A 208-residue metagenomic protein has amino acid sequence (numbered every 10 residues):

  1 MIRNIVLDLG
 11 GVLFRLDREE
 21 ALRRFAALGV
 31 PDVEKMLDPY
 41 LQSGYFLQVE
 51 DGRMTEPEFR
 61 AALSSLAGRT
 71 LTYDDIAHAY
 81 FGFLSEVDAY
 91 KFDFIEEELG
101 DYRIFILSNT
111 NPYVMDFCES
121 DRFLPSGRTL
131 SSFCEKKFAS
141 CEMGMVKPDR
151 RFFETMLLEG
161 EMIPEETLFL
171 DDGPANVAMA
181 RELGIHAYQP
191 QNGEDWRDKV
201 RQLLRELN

Functional and structural regions predicted by a protein language model:
M1-R3, N111-P112, F117-N208: Asp-based, Mg2+/Mn2+-dependent phosphohydrolase catalytic module
I2-A89, G100, N111-M115, Q202: N-terminal helical cap/lid subdomain that shapes the substrate entry/recognition surface in HAD-like hydrolases
D8-G11, G52, I106, K137 (+1 more regions): Generic structural signal for small/hydrophobic residues in well-ordered secondary structure, especially within
Y90-D101, F133: Catalytic-core regions built around general acid/base machinery
F92-E96, I106, F153, V177: Short amphipathic alpha-helical segments and helix-helix/interface helices
R103-F105, H186: Proline-centered loop/turn at the N-terminus of a beta-strand
